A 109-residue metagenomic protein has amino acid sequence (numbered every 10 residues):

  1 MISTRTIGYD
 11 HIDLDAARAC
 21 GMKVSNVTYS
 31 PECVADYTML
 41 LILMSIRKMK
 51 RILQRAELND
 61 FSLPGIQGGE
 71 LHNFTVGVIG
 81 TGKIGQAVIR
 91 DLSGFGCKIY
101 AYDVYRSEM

Functional and structural regions predicted by a protein language model:
M1-L53, G65-G68: Phosphate/diphosphate ligand-binding glycine-rich loop within oxidoreductases
Y9, Y29, Y37, F61 (+2 more regions): Aromatic side chains
R18, A56-E57, S93: Short polybasic/polar patches that bind polyanions
R55-P64, M109: Short gly/ser/thr-rich secondary-structure transition/capping motifs
I66-M109: Rossmann-like dinucleotide/phosphate-binding beta-alpha-beta segment
